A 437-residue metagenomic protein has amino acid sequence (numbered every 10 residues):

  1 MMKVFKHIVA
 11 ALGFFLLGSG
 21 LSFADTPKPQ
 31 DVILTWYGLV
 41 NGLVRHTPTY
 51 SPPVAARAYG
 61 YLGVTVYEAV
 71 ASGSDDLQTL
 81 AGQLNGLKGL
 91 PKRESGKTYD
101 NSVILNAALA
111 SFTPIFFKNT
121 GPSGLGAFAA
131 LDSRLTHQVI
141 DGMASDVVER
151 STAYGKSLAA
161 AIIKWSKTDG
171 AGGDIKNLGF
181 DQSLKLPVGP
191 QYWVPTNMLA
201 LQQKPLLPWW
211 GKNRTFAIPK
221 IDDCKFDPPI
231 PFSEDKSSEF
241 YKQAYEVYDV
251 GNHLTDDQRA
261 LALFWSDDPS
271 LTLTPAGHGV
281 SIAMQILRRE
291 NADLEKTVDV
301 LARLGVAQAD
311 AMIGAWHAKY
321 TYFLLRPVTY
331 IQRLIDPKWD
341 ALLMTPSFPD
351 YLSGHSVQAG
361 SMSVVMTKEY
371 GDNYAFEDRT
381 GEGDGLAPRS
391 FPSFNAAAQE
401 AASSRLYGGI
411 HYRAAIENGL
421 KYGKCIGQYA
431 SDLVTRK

Functional and structural regions predicted by a protein language model:
M1, S19, I282: Regulatory/sensor and coupling segments of signal-transduction and defense proteins
M1-A10: Bacterial N-terminal signal peptides that target proteins for export
K3, F14, T152-G155: A general structural signal for short secondary-structure junctions and capping/turn motifs
V9-S19: Bacterial N-terminal signal peptides
F23-K437: Acidic/polar surface patches and capping/hinge elements
